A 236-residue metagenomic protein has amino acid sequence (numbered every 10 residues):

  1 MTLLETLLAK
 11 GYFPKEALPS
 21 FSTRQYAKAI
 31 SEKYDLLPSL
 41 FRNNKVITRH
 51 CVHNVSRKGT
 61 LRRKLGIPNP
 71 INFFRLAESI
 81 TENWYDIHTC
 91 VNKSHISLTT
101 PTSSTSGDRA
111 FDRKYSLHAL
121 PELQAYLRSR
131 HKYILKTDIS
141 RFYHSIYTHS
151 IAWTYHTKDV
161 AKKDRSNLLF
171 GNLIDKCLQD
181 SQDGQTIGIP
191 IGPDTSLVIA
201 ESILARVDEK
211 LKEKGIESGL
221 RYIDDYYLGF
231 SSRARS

Functional and structural regions predicted by a protein language model:
M1, S31-S39, S103-K114, L178-Q185 (+1 more regions): Short, charged low-complexity intrinsically disordered segments located at boundaries of structured domains
M1-F73, A77-S79: Non-catalytic, polymerase-adjacent accessory regions of viral genome-replication enzymes
A9-F13, T81-Y85, A152, H156 (+1 more regions): Generic surface-pattern signal
F41-N43, V55, I96-S104, D108-R109 (+4 more regions): Generic detector of short, locally flexible boundary/turn motifs and exposed helical patches
R49-F74, N92-H95, Q179-E201: Short, conserved non-catalytic motifs in the polymerase core
H50, G107-K114, E201-A205, Y226: Short linear motifs at secondary-structure transitions and domain/linker junctions
R63-I134: Active-site-proximal segment of RNA-dependent polymerases
E122-I223, L228-S236: Conserved polymerase palm-domain catalytic core
